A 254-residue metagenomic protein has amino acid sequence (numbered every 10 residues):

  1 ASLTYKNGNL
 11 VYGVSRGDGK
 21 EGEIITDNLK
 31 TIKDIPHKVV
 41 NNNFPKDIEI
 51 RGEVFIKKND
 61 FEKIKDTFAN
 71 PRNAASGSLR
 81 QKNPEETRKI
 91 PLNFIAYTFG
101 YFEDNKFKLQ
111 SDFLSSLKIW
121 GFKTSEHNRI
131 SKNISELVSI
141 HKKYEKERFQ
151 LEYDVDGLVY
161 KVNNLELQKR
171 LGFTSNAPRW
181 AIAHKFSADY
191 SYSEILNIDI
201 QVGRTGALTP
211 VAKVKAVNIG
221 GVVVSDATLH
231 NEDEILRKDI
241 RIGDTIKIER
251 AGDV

Functional and structural regions predicted by a protein language model:
A1-V254: RNA/tRNA-interacting regions in translation and RNA-turnover enzymes
